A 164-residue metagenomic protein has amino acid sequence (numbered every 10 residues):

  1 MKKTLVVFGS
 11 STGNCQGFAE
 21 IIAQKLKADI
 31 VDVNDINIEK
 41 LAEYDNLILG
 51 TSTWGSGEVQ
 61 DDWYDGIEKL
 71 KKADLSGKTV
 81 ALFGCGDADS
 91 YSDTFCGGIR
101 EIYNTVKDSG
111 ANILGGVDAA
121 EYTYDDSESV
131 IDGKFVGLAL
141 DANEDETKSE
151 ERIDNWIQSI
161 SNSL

Functional and structural regions predicted by a protein language model:
M1-K3, E68: Generic detector of short alpha-helix boundary/capping microenvironments and adjacent low-complexity segments
K3-K25: N-terminal beta1-alpha1 ligand-phosphate binding loop
F8, E39-L41, A73: Generic structural signal for beta-strand residues in well-ordered domains
G9-T12, D35, T53: Short, surface-exposed acidic/glycine-rich loop or hinge patches that mediate macromolecular interfaces
N14, K25, D29, E43-L47 (+1 more regions): FMN-binding flavodoxin-like domain, especially the glycine-rich phosphate-binding loop
A28-I38: A short beta-strand-loop structural module common to alpha/beta enzyme folds
